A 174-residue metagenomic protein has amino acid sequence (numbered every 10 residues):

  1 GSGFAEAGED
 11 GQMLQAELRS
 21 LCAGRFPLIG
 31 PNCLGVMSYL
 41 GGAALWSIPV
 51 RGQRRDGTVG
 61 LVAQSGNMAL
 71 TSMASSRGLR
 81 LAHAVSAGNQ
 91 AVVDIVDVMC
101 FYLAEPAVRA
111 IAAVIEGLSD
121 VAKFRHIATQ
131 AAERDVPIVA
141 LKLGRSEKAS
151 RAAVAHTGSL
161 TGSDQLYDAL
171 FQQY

Functional and structural regions predicted by a protein language model:
G1-Y174: Catalytic-core regions of core metabolic enzymes, especially those transforming organic acids/acyl-group intermediates
